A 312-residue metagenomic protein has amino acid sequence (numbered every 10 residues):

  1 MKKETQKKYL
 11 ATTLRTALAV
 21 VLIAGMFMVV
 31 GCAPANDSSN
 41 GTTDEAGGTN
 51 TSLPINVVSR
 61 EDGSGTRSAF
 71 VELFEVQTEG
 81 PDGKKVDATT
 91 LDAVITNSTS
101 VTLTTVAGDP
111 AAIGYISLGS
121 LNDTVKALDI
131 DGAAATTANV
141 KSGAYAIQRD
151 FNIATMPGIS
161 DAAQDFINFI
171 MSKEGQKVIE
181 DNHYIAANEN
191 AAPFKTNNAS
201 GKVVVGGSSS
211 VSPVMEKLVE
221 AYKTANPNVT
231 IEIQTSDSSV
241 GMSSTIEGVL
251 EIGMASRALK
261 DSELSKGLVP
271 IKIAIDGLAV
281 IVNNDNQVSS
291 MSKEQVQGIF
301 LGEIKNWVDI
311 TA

Functional and structural regions predicted by a protein language model:
E4-L18: Bacterial N-terminal signal peptides that target proteins for export
F27-G31: C-terminal motif of bacterial Sec signal peptides marking the signal peptidase cleavage site
C32-A312: Exported/periplasmic ABC-transporter solute-binding proteins
